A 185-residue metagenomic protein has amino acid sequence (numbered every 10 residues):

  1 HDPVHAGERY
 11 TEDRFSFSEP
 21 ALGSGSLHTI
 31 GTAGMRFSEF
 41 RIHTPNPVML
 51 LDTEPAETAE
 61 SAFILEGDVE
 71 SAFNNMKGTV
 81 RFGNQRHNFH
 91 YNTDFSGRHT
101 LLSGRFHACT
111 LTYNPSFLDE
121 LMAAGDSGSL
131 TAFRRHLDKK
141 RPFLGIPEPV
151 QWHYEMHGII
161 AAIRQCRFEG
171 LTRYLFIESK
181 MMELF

Functional and structural regions predicted by a protein language model:
D2-H107: N-terminal functional module of multi-domain proteins
A72-F185: Alpha-helical bundle regulatory/interaction domains
